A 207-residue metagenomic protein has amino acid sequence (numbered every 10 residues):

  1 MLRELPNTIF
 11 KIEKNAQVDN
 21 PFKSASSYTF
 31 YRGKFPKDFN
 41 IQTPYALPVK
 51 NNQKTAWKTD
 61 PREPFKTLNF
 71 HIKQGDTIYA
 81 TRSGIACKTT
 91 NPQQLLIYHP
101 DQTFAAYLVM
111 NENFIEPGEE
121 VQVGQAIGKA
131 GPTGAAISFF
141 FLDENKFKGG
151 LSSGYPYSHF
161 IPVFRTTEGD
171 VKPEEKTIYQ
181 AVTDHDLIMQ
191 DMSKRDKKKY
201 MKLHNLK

Functional and structural regions predicted by a protein language model:
M1-P61: Non-catalytic extracellular/periplasmic "stalk" and linker regions immediately N-terminal to catalytic or recognition
N40-Y45, S138-K207: Acidic, glycine-rich catalytic/binding loops that coordinate metals and/or anionic ligands
Q53, R82, P156: Short beta-strand or tight-loop elements that sit immediately N-terminal to catalytic metal-binding acidic residues
K54-A80: Short glycine/threonine/proline-enriched tight-turn/helix- or strand-capping micro-motif at secondary-structure
P61-E63, P92, I127-G134: Short, charged beta-turn/beta-strand-edge "cap" motif at the junction between a beta-strand and an adjacent loop
G75, P100-Q102, L142-E144: Solvent-exposed coil/turn segments that connect beta secondary-structure elements in extracytoplasmic/periplasmic
I78-K88, I115-A130: Short, well-structured beta-strand-loop connectors
A80-F114, A135-S138: Zn2+-dependent peptidoglycan hydrolase active-site motif and core
